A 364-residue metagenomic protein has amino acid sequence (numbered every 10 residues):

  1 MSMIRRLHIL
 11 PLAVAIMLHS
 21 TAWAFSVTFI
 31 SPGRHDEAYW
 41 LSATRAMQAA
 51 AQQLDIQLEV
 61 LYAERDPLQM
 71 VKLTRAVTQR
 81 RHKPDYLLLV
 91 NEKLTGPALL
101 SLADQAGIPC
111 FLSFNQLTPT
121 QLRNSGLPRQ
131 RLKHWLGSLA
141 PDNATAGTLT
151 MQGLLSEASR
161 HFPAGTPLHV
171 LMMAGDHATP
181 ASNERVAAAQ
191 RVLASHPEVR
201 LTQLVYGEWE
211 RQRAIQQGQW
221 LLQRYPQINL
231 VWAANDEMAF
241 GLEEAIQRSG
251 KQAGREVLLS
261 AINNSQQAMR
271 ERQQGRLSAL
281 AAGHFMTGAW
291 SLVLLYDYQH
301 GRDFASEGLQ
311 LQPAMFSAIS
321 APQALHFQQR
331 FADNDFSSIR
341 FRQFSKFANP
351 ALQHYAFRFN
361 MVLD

Functional and structural regions predicted by a protein language model:
V27-A46, A50, E59-V71, R80 (+2 more regions): Extracytoplasmic "Venus flytrap"
T28-S31, R81-N91, P109-F114, L171-M172 (+4 more regions): Periplasmic-binding protein-like
A38-L54, A146-G153, P180-V199, G241 (+1 more regions): Short, solvent-exposed amphipathic alpha-helices that sit in or adjacent to ligand/effector-binding or catalytic
E64, Q69-L122, M238-A239: Beta-alpha junction/loop-to-helix N-cap segments that form part of ligand/metal-binding clefts
M70, G137-T166, A214, N264 (+2 more regions): Hydrophobic alpha-helical segments within soluble ligand-binding/sensing domains
L102-T145, A268-M269: Flexible loop/hinge segments that line or gate small-molecule binding clefts
C110-R123, A233-L277, M286: Venus flytrap/periplasmic-binding-protein-like
M173, W290-D364: Hinge/cleft segment of the Venus flytrap/periplasmic-binding protein
